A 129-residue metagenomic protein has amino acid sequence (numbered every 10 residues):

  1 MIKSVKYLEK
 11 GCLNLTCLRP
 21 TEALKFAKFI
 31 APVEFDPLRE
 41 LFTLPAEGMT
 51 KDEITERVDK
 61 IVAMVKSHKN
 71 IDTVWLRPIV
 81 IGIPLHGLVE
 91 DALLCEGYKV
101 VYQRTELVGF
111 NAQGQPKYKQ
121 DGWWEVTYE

Functional and structural regions predicted by a protein language model:
M1-T73, C95-E129: Long, low-complexity, Lys/Arg-enriched
W75-G87: Gly/Ser/Thr-rich loops at beta-strand to alpha-helix junctions that form or flank small-molecule/cofactor-binding
L88-A92: A short acidic, amphipathic alpha-helical/loop segment
